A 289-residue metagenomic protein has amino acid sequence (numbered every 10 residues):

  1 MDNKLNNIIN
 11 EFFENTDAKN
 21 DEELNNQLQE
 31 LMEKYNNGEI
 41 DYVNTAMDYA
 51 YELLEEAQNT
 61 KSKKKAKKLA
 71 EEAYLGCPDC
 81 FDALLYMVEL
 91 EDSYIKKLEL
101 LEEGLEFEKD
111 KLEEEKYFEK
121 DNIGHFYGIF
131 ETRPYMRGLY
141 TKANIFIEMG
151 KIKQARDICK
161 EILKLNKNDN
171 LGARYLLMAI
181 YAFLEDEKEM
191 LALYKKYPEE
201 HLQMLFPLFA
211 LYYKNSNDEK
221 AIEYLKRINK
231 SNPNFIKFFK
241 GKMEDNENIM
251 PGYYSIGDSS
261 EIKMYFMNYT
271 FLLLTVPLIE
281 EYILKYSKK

Functional and structural regions predicted by a protein language model:
M1-G76: Extreme N-terminal leader/anchor segments
K34-Y35, Y42, A210-K289: Long, ordered, amphipathic alpha-helical scaffolds
E39-V43, A73, E103-T132, L163-L165: Flexible helix-coil transition and linker loops at the boundaries of alpha-helical arrays
Y49, C77-A83, K111, I152 (+3 more regions): Residue-level recognition of tetratricopeptide repeat
Y49-E52, E56, M87, Y135 (+3 more regions): Structural register within alpha-helical repeat arrays
T60, M87, E91-Y94, M149 (+2 more regions): Structural motif corresponding to the intra-repeat A-B loop/turn of tetratricopeptide repeats
A83, G138, G172-A173, M204 (+1 more regions): TPR alpha-solenoid repeat register
I95-L112, R156, K160-K167, A182 (+2 more regions): TPR/TPR-like (Sel1-like) alpha-helical repeat modules
